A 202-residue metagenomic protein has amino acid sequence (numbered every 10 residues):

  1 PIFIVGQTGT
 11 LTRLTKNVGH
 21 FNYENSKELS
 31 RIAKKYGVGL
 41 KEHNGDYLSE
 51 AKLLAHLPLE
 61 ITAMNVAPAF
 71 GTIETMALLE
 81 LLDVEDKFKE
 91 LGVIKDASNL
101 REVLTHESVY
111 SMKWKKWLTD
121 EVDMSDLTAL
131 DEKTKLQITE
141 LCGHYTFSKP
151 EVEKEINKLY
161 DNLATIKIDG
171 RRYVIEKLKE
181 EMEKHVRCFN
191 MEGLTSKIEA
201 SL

Functional and structural regions predicted by a protein language model:
P1, H20-K34: Structured alpha-helical segments in the cores of large, soluble enzyme domains
P1-K16, V38-D46: Core alpha/beta catalytic barrel or barrel-like domain that forms the active/cofactor pocket in diverse metabolic
T15-Y23, K52-L54: Distinct, well-ordered alpha-helical segments
S30-L202: Flexible, acidic glycine-rich loops studded with aromatic residues
